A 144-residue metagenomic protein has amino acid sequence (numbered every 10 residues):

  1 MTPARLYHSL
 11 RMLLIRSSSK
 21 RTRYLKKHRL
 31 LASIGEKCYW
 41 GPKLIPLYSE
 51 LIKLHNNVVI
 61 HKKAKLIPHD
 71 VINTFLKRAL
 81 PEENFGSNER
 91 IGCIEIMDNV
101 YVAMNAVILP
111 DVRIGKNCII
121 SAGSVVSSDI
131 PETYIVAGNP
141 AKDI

Functional and structural regions predicted by a protein language model:
M1-L31, G35-K37, D70-T74, N99 (+3 more regions): Terminal amphipathic alpha-helical/low-complexity segments used for targeting or macromolecular assembly
R21-R23, G41-R113, N139-P140: Flexible, glycine/small-residue-enriched loop-and-beta-strand segment within the central core of proteins
H55-N57, H61, N117-G123, T133: Outer-envelope exported proteins of Gram-negative bacteria
M104-I119, S124-S128: Beta-rich strand-turn-strand
